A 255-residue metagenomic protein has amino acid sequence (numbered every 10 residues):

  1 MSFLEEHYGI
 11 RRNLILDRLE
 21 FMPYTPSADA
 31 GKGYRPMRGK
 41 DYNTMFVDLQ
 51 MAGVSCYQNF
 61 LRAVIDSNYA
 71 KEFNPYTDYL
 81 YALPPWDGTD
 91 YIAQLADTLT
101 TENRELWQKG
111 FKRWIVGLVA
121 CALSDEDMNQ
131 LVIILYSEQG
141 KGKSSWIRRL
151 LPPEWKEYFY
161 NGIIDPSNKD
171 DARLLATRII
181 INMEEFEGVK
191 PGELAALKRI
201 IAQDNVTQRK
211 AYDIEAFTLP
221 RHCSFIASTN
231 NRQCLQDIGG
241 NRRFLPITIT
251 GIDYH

Functional and structural regions predicted by a protein language model:
M1-Y91, E102-E105, K109: N-terminal nucleic-acid engagement/recognition segments and initiation subdomains in replication, restriction
S67-A176: P-loop NTPase catalytic core of nucleic-acid-dependent motor ATPases
D170-A176, K210-S228: AAA+/SF3 P-loop NTPase mechanochemical coupling elements
T177-I179, D204, R221-S224, G239-L245: Short glycine-/polar-rich loops that comprise or flank the Walker A/P-loop and associated switch/sensor motifs
I179-A202, L235-N241: Conserved AAA+/SF3 P-loop NTPase catalytic/coupling segment centered on the Walker-B
L194-F217: Conserved catalytic/switch belt of AAA+ P-loop NTPases
N230-Q233: Short, polar loop motifs at secondary-structure junctions
L235-Y254: A short helix-turn-beta junction within AAA+ P-loop NTPase domains corresponding to the substrate/partner-engaging
